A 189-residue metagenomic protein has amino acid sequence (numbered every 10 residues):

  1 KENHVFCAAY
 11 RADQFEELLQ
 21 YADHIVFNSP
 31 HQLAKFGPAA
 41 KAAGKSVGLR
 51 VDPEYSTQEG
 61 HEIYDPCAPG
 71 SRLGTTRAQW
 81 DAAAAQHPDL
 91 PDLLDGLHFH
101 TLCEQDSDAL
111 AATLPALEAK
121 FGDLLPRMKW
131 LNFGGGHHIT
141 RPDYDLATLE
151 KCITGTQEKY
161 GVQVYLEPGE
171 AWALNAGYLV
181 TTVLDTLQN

Functional and structural regions predicted by a protein language model:
K1, T101, Q105-N189: C-terminal active-site-proximal or functional interface alpha/beta core segments in diverse enzymes
K1-N132, H137: Conserved alpha/beta-domain cores
